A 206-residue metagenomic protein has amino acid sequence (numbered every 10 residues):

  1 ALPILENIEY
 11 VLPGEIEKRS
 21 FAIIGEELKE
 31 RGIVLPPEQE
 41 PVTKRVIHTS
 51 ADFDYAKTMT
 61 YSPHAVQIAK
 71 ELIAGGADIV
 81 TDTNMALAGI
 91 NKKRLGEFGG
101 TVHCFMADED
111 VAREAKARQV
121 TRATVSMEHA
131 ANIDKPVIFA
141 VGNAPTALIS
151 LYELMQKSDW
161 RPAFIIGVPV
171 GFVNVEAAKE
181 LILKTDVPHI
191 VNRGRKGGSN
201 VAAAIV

Functional and structural regions predicted by a protein language model:
A1-L2: Short, small-residue-biased leader/transition segments that mark boundaries at the very start of proteins
V34-H48: N-terminal glycine-rich anion-binding loops that anchor highly charged ligand groups
K57-L72: A short, well-structured juxtamembrane/interface segment
D82, I166-G167, I205: Buried hydrophobic positions in well-ordered alpha/beta secondary-structure cores of metabolic enzymes
A86-G89, P145-L151, F172-E176, G198-A202: Short glycine/serine/threonine-rich phosphate/pyrophosphate-binding segments that cradle anionic phosphate groups
L95-I133: Long, charge-dense
A163-F172: ADP-ribose/adenylate-binding Rossmann-like module
V173-V206: C-terminal functional extensions of proteins
